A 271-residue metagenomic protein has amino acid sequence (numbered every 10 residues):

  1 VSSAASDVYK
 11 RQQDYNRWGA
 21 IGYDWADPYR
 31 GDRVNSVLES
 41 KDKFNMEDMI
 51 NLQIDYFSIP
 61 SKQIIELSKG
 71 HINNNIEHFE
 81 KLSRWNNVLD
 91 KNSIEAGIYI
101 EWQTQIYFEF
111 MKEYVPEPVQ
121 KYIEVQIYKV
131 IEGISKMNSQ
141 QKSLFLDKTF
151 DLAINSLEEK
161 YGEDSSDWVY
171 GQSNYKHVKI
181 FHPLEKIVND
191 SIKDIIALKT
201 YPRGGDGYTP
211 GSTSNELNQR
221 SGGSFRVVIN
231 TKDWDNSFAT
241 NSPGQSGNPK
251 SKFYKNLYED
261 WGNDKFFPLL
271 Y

Functional and structural regions predicted by a protein language model:
S3-E66, N74, R84-Y271: C-terminal/peripheral segments of proteins
E77: Active-site acid/base region of carbohydrate-active enzymes
